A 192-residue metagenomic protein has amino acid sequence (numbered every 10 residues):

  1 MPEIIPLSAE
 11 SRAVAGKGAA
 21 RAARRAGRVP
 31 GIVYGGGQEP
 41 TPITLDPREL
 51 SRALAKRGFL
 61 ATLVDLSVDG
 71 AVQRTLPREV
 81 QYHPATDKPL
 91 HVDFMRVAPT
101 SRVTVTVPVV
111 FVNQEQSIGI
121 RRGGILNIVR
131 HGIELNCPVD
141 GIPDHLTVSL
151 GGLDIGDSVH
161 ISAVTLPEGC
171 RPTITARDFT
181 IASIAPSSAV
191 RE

Functional and structural regions predicted by a protein language model:
M1-E192: Acidic, negatively charged sequence tracts
